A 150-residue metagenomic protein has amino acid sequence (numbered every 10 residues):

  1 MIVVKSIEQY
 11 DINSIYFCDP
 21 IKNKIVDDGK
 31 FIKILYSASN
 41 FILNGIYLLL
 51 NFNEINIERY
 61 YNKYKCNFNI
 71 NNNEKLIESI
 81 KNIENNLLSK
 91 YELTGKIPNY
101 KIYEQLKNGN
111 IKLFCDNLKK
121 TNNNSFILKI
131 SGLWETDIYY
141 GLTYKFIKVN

Functional and structural regions predicted by a protein language model:
M1-G95: OB-fold ssDNA-binding interfaces and closely related basic DNA-contact patches used across DNA replication/repair
P20, N53-I55, N71, D116-L118 (+2 more regions): Generic structural motif
D27, L43, E104-L106, Y139: A generic structural signal for short, non-catalytic loop/turn and secondary-structure boundary residues
L49-N51, F114, K145-I147: Residues in well-ordered beta-strands of folded domains
Y91, G95-N117: Beta-rich interaction modules in large eukaryotic scaffold/regulatory proteins
Q105, L118-N122, E135-Y140: Intrinsically disordered, low-complexity regulatory regions enriched in Ser/Pro/Gly/Thr and acidic residues
L113-I127: Short nucleic-acid-contacting surface segments enriched for D/E, G, S/T with interspersed K/R
I130-N150: OB-fold single-stranded nucleic acid-binding module
